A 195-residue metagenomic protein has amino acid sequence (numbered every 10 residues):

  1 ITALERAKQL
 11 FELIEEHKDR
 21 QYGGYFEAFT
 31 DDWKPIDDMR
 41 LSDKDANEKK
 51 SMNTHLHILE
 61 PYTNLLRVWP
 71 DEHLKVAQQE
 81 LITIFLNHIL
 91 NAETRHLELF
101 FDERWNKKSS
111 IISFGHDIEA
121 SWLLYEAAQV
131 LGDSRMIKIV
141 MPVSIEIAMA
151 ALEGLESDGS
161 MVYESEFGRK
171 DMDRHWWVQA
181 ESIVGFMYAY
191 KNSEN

Functional and structural regions predicted by a protein language model:
I1-N195: Glycan-recognition and catalytic cores of secretory/periplasmic carbohydrate-active enzymes
